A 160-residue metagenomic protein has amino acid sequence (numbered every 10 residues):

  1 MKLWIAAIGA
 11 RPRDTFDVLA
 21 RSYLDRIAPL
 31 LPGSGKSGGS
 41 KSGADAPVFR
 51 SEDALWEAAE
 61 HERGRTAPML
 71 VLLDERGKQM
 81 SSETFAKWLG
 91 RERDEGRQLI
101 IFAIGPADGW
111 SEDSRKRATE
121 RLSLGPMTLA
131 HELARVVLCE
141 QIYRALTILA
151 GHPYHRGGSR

Functional and structural regions predicted by a protein language model:
M1, A67-P68, R117-T119: Short glycine-/polar-rich loops that comprise or flank the Walker A/P-loop and associated switch/sensor motifs
M1-A28: N-terminal beta1-alpha1 ligand-phosphate binding loop
I5, V71, G105, L138: Conserved RecA-like P-loop NTPase ATPase core
A6, M69-V71, E120-L122: Hydrophobic/aromatic beta-strand patches that form the interior of the parallel beta-sheet core in alpha/beta enzyme
R11, E75-K78, P106-W110: Short glycine-rich anion-binding loops that position phosphate/pyrophosphate groups of nucleotides and phosphorylated
P29-I101: S-adenosyl-L-methionine/SAH cofactor-binding core of RNA-modifying enzymes
S81-K87, S111-A118: Short Gly/Thr/Asp-enriched flexible loops that form oxyanion-binding sites at enzyme active sites
E112-R160: Structured adenosyl-cofactor binding patch, chiefly the S-adenosyl-L-methionine
